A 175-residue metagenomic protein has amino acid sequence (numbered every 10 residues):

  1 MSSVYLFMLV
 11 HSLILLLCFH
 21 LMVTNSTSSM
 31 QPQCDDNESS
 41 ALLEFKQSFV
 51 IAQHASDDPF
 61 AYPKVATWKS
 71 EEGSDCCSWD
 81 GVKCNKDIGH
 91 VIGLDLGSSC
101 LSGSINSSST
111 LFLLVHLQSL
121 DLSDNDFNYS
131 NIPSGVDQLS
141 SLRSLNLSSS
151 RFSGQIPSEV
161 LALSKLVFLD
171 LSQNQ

Functional and structural regions predicted by a protein language model:
M1-Q175: Plant-biased, solvent-exposed loop and capping regions within N-terminal extracellular ligand-binding ectodomains
